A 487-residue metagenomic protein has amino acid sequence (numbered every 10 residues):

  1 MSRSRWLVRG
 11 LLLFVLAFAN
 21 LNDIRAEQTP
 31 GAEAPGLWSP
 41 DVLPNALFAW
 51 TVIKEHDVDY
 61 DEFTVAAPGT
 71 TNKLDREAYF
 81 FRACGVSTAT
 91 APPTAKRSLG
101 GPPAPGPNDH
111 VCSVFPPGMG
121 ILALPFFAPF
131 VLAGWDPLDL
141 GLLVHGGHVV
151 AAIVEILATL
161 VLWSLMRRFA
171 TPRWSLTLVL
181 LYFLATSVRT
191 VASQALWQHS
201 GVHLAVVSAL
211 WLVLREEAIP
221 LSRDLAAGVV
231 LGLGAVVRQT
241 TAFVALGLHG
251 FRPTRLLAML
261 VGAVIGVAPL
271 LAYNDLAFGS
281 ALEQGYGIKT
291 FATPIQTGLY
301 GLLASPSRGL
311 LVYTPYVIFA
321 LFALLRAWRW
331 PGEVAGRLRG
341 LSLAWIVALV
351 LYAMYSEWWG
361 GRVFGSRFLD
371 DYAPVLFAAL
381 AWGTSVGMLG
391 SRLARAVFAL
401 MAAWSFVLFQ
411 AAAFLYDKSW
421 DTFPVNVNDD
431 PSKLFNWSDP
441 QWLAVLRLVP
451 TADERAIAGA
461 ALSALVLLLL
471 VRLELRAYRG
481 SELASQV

Functional and structural regions predicted by a protein language model:
M1-V487: Membrane-proximal envelope and lipid/glycan-remodeling enzymes
